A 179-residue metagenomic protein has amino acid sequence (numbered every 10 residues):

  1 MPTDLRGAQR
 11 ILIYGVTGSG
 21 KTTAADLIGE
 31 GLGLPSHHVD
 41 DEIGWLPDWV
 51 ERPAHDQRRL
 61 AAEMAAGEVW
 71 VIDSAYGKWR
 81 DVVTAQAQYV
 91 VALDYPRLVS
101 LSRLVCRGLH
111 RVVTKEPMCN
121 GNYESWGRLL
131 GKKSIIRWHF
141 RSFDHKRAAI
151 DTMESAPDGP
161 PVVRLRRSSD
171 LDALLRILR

Functional and structural regions predicted by a protein language model:
M1-R6, R137-R179: NTP-dependent small-molecule kinase module
I13: Hydrophobic anchor at the beta1->P-loop junction of P-loop NTPases
T17: The conserved Walker
K21: Conserved lysine of the Walker
A24: Hydrophobic positions on the alpha1 helix immediately C-terminal to the Walker A/P-loop
L27: Active-site signature of alpha/beta-hydrolase-fold catalytic machinery across serine- and Asp/Cys-nucleophile hydrolases
P35-Y95: Conserved nucleotide-sensing/catalytic segment adjacent to the nucleotide-binding pocket in NTP-handling enzymes
Y95-H145: A glycine- and Lys/Arg-enriched "phosphate-lid" helix/loop adjacent to the NTP-binding pocket of small-molecule kinases
